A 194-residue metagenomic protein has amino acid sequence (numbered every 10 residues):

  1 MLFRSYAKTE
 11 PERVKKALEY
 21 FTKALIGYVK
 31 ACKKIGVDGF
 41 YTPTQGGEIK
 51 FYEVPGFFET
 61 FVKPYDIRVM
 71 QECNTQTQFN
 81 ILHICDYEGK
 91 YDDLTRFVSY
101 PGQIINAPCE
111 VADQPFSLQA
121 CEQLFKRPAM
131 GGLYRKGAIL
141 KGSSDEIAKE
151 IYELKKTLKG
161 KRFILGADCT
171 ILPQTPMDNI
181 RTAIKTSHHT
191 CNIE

Functional and structural regions predicted by a protein language model:
M1-E194: Active-site loop segments of alpha/beta catalytic cores
